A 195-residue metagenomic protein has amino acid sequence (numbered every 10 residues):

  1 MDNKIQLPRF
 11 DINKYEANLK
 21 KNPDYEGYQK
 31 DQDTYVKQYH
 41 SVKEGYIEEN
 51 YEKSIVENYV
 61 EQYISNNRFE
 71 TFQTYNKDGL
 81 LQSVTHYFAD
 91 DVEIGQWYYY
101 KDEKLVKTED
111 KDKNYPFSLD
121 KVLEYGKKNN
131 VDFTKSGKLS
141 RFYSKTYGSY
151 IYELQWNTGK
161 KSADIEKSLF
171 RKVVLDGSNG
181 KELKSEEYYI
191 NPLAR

Functional and structural regions predicted by a protein language model:
M1-R195: Glycine/tyrosine- and acidic-biased, solvent-exposed loop/turn segments at the edges of beta-strands
